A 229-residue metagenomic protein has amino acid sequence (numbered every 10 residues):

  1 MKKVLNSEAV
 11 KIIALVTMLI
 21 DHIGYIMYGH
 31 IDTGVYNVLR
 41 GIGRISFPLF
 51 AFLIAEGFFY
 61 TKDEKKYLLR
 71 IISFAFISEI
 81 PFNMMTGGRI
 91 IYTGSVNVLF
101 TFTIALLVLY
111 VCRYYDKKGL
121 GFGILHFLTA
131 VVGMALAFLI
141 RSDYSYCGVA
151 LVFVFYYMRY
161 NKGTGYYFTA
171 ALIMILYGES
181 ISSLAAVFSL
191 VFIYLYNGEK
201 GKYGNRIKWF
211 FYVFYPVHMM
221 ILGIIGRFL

Functional and structural regions predicted by a protein language model:
M1-L229: Alpha-helical transmembrane segments and their immediate juxtamembrane cytosolic regions
